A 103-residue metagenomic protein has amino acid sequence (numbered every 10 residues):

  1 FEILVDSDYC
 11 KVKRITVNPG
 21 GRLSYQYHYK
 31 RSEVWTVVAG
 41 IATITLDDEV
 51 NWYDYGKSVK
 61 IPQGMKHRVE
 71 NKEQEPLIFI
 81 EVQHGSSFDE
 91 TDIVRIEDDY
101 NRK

Functional and structural regions predicted by a protein language model:
F1-S32: A short glycine-rich, His/Asp/Glu-containing loop-to-beta-strand
L4-V5, N18, V38-I41, R68-E70: A structural signal for the main folded, soluble domain(s) of proteins
V12-T16, V34, V50, S58-K60: Conserved hydrophobic/aromatic beta-strand scaffold that supports enzyme active sites
G21, K30-R31, E49, M65-K66 (+1 more regions): A generic "binding-loop/recognition-motif" signal
L23, E49-N51, D92: Short beta-strand segments
Y29-D48: Glycine- and acidic-residue-biased ligand/ion/polar-headgroup-sensing regions
L46-H67: Short acidic-glycine-tyrosine-enriched beta hairpin
R68-K103: Double-stranded beta-helix
